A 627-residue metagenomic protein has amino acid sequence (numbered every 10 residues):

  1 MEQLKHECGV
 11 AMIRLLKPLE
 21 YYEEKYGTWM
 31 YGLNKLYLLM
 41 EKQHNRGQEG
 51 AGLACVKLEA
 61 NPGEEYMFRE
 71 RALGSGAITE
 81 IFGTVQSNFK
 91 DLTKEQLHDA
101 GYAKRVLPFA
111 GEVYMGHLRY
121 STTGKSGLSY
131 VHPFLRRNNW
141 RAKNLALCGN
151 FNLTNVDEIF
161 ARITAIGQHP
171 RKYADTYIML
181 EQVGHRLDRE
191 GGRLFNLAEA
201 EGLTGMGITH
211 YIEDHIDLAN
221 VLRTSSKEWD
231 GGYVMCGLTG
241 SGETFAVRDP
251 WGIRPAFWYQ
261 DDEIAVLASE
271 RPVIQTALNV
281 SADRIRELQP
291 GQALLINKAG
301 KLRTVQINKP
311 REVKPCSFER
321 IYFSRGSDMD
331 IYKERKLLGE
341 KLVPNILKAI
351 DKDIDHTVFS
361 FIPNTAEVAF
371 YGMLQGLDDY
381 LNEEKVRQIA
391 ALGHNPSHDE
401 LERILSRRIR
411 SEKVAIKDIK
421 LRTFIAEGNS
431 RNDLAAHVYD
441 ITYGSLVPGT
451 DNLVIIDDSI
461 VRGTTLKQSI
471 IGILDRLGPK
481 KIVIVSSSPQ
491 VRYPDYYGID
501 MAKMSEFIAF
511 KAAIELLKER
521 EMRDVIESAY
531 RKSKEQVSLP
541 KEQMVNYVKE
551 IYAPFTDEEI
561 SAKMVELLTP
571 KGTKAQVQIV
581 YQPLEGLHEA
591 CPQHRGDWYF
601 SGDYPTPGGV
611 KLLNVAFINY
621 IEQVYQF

Functional and structural regions predicted by a protein language model:
M1-Q289, L295-V358, I362-P363: Conserved short alpha-helical segments that host acidic/polar catalytic motifs at enzyme active sites
A72-S126, Y371, G376-N382, G393-Y443: Cofactor-binding active-site loop characterized by glycine-rich and histidine/acidic residues
Q96-G101, F195-I212, I216, D379-R408 (+2 more regions): Short mixed-charge
S226, S241-E243, R248, Q260 (+7 more regions): PRPP-dependent phosphoribosyltransferase catalytic core
E228-G231, E334-D355, V368, M373-G376 (+2 more regions): Phosphate/ATP-binding catalytic cores across multiple sugar-kinase/actin-like superfamilies, primarily ASKHA
G237, R248-D249, S269-R271, K298 (+6 more regions): Active-site proximal loops enriched in glycine and acidic residues that flank catalytic Cys/His/Asp and coordinate
G300-C316, F361-H398: Terminal amphipathic helices with adjacent charged low-complexity linkers/tails
F359, A366-M373, L377, S411 (+3 more regions): Extended, hydrophobic alpha-helical segments in both membrane/secreted and soluble proteins
